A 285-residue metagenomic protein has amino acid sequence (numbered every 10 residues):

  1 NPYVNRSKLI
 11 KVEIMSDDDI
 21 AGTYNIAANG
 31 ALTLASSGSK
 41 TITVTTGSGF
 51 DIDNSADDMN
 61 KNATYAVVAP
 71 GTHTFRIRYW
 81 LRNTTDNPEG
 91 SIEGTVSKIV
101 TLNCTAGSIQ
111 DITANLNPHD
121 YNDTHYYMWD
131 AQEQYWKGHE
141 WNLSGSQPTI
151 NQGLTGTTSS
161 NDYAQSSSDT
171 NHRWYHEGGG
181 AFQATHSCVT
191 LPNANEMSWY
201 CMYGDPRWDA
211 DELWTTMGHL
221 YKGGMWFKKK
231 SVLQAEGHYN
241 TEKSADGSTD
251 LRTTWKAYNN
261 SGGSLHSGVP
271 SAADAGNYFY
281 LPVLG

Functional and structural regions predicted by a protein language model:
N5, H119-G285: Conserved positions within compact, well-structured domain cores
K8-A106, Y163-T185, A194, Y200: Tryptophan-paired
S16, L81, L116, V283-G285: Short, flexible loop/turn elements at secondary-structure junctions
A63-A69, T113, Y280-P282: Ordered hydrophobic segments in well-structured contexts
I77-T149, T155: Long, internal scaffold/assembly segments composed of regular secondary structure
